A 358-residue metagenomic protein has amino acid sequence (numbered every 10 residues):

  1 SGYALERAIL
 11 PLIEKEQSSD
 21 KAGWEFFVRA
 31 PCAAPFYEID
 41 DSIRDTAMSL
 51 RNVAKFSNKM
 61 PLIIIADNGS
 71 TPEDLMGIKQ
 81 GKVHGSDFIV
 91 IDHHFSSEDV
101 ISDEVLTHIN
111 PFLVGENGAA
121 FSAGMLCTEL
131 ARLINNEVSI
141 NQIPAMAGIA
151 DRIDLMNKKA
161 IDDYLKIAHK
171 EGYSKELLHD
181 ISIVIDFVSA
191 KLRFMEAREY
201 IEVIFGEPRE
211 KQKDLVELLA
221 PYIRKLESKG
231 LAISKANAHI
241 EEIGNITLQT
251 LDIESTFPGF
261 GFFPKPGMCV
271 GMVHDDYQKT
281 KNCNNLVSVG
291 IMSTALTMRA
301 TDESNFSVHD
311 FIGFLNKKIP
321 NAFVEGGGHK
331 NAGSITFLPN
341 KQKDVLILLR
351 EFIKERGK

Functional and structural regions predicted by a protein language model:
S1-N58: Anionic-ligand anchoring segments at beta-strand to alpha-helix junctions in alpha/beta enzyme folds, i.e., glycine
L5, E14, E98-S255, P264 (+2 more regions): A structured phosphate/pyrophosphate-recognition subdomain
R7-I13, K55-F56, I78-I89, S102-D103 (+2 more regions): Short, surface-exposed basic-aromatic patches at helix termini and helix-loop junctions that form
A30-Y37, I65, V114-G118: Alpha-helix capping and helix-loop boundary segments enriched in small/acidic/polar residues
P35-I91: An acidic, phosphate/nucleotide-engaging active-site surface
N68-K79, G85-F121: Histidine/acidic-residue-rich, glycine-tolerant segments that coordinate divalent metal ions
K82, T107-N117, E129, L296-M298 (+1 more regions): Short beta-alpha connecting loops at secondary-structure transitions that line or flank enzyme active sites
Q249-K358: Glycine-rich, acidic loop segments that terminate in or are immediately followed by a histidine
